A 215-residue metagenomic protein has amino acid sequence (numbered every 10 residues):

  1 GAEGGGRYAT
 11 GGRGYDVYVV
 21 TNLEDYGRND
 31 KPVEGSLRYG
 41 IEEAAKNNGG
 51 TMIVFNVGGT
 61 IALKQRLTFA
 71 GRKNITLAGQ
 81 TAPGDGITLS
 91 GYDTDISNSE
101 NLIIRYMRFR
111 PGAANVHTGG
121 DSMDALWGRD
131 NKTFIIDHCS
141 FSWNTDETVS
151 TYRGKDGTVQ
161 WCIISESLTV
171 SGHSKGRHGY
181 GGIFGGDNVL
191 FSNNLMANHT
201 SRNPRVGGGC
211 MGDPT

Functional and structural regions predicted by a protein language model:
G1-S36: Right-handed parallel beta-helix/beta-solenoid
L23-Y39, N48-I75, A82-L89: N-terminal extracellular ligand-recognition/capping segment immediately after the signal peptide
A44-A45: Mature extracellular/periplasmic domains of secretome proteins
N56, S150, R205-G207: A cross-family glycoside hydrolase active-site/sugar-binding cleft signature
I61-L190: Right-handed parallel beta-helix
G172-T215: A compositional/structural signature marking long, glycine- and acidic/polar-rich segments with frequent tryptophans
